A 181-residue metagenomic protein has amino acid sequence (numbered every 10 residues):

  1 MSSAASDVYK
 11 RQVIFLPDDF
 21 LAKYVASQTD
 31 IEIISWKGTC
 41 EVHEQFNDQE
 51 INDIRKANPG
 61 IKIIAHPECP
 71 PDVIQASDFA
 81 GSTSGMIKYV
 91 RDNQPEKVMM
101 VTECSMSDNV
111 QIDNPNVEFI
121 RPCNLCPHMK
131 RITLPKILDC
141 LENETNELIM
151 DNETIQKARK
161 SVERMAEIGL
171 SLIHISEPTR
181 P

Functional and structural regions predicted by a protein language model:
M1-A5, Y9, I173-P181: Single conserved hydrophobic/aromatic residue that forms the stacking wall/gate of nucleotide- or nucleobase-binding
S6-L172: The feature marks the mature, well-folded catalytic cores of soluble enzymes
